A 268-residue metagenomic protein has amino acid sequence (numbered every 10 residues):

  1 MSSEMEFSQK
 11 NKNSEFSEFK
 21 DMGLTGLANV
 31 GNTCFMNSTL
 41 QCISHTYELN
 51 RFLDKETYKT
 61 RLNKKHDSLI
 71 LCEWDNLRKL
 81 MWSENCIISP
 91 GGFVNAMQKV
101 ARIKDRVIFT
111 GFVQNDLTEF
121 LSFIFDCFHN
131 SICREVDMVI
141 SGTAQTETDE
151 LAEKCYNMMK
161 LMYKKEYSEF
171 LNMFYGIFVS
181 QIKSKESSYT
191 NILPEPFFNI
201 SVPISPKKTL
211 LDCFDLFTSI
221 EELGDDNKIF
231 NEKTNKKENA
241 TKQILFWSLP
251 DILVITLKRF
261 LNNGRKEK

Functional and structural regions predicted by a protein language model:
M1-K268: UBL (ubiquitin/ubiquitin-like) substrate-recognition surfaces within cysteine isopeptidase catalytic folds
